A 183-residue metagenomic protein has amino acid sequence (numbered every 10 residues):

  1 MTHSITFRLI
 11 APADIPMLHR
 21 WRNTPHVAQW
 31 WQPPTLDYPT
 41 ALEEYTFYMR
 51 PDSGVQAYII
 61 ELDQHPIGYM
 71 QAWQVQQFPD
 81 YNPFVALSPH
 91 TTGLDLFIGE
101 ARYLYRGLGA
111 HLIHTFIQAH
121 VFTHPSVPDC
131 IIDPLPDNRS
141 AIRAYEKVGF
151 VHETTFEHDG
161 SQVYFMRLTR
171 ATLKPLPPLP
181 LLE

Functional and structural regions predicted by a protein language model:
I5-R20: A short beta-loop-alpha structural element at the N-terminal edge of CoA-dependent acyl/N-acetyltransferase catalytic
V27-Y45: Conserved GNAT-fold acetyl-CoA-binding loop/helix
E44-Y103: Acetyl-CoA-dependent GNAT
Q77, I131, E146-F165: Conserved catalytic-core motifs of GNAT/GCN5-like acyltransferases
R102-A110: Glycine-centered recognition micro-motifs in short, flexible terminal segments and loops
G109-P128: Conserved acyl-CoA
A110-H111, P136-T154: Conserved active-site alpha-helix within GNAT-family acetyltransferase domains
S126, C130-I142, H158-G160: Conserved beta-strand-loop-alpha-helix junction that forms the acyl-donor binding cleft
